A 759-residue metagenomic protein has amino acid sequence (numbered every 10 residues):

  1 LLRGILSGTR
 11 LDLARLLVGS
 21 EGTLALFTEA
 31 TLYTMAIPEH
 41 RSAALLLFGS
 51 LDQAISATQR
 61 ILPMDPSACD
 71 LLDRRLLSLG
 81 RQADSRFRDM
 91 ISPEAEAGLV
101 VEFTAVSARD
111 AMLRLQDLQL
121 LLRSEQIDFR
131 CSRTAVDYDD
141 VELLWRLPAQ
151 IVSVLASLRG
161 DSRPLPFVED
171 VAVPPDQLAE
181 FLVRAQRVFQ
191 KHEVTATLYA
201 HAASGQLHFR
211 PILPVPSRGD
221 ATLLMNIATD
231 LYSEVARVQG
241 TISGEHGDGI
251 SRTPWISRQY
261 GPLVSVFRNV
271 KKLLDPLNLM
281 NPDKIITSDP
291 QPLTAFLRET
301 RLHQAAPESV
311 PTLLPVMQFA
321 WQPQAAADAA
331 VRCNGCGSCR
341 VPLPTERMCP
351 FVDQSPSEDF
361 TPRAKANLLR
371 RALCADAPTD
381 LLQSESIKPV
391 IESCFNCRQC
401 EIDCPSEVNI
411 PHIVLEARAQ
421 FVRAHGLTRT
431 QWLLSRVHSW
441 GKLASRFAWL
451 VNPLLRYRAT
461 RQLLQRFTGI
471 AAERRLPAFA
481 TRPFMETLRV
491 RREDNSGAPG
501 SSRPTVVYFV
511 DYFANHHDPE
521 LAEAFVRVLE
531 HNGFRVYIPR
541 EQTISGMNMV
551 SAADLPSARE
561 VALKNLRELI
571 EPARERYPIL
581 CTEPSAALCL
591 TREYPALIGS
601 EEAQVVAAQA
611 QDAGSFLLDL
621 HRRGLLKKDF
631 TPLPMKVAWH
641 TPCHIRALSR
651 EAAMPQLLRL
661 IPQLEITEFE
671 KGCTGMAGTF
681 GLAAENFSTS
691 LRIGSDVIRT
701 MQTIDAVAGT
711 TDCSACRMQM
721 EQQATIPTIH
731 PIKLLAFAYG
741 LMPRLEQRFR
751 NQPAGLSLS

Functional and structural regions predicted by a protein language model:
L1-A200, G205-G244, G249-P344, P350-F351: Noncatalytic alpha-helical scaffold of FAD-dependent oxidoreductases
H40-A44, P166, V215-D220, I250-R258 (+10 more regions): Short beta-alpha connecting loops at secondary-structure transitions that line or flank enzyme active sites
Q116, R123, F129, A135 (+7 more regions): Non-catalytic terminal/interface segments that mediate subunit docking, oligomerization, and allosteric communication
W255-Y260, I391-L427: Repeat-solenoid scaffold signature
D275, P282, P411-S759: Iron-sulfur cluster-binding electron-transfer modules in prokaryotic oxidoreductases
K284, N334-R371, Q399-A419, C713-E721: Iron-sulfur cluster-binding cysteine motifs and their immediate structural context in ferredoxin-like electron-transfer
D328-V331, G337, R347, E392-F395 (+6 more regions): Cys/His-enriched microdomains
T379-S393: A cross-family structural signal marking well-folded subdomains
